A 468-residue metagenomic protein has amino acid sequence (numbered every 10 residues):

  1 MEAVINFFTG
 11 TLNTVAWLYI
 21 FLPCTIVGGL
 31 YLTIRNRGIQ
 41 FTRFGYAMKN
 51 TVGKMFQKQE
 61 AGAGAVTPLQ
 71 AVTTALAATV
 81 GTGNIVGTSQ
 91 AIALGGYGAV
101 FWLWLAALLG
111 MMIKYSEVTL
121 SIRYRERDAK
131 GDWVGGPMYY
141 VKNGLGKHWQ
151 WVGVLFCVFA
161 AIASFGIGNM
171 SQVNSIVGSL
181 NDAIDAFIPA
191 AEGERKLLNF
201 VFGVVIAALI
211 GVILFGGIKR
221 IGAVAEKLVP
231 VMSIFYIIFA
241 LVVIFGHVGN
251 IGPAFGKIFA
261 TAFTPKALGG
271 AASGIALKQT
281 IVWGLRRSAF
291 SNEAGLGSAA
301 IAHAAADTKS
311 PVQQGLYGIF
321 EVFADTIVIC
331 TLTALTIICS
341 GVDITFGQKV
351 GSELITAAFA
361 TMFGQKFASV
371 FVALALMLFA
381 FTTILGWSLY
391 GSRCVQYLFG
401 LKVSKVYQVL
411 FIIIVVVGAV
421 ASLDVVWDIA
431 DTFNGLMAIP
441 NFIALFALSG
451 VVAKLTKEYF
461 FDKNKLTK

Functional and structural regions predicted by a protein language model:
M1-T82, I92-A99, G110, V416 (+2 more regions): N-terminal alpha-helical transmembrane segments of multi-pass membrane transport and channel/translocase proteins
V4-I5, R35-Q40, G83-T88, G166-I176 (+6 more regions): Transmembrane helix-loop junctions in multi-pass membrane proteins
C24-Y31, R35, I39-M48, V173-L180 (+4 more regions): Membrane-interface loop-to-helix entry segments
L32-T33, A106-G131, M138, K142-N174 (+2 more regions): Helix-loop-helix module between adjacent transmembrane segments
G38-V66, Q90-V100, M112-G146, D343-F363 (+2 more regions): Flexible loop linkers connecting adjacent transmembrane helices in multi-pass alpha-helical membrane transporters
Q59-L94, L120-M138, K142-G144, L155-A161 (+1 more regions): Alpha-helical membrane segments and immediately flanking helix-loop junctions that form or couple to the substrate/ion
L109-E117, G203-I218, V229-G249, V282 (+3 more regions): Selective recognition of specific alpha-helical transmembrane segments in multi-pass small-molecule
Y115-R125, A129, F239-K257, P265-A272 (+2 more regions): Extracellular/periplasmic helix-exit of transmembrane alpha-helices
